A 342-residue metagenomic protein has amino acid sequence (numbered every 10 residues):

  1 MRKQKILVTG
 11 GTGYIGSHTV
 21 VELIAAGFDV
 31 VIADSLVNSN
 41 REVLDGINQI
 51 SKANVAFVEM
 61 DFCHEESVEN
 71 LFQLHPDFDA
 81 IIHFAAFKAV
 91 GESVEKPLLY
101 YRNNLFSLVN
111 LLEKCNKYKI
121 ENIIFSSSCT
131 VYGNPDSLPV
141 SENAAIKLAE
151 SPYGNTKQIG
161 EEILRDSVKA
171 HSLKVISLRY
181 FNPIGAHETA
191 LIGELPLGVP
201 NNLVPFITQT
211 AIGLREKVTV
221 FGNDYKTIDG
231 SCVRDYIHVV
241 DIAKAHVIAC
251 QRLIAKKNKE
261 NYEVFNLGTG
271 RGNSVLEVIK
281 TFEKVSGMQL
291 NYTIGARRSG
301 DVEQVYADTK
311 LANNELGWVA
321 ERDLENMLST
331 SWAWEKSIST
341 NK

Functional and structural regions predicted by a protein language model:
R2-A80, V199: N-terminal Rossmann/SDR dinucleotide-binding element
H18, E22, K114, I163 (+1 more regions): Rossmann-fold NAD(P)-dependent oxidoreductase module
I50-A56, H171-L173, M288-L290: A short helix-to-beta-strand connector/capping loop
D79-I82, I124: N-terminal Rossmann-like NAD(P) cofactor-binding module of classical short-chain dehydrogenase/reductase
A85-K88, S127: Conserved NAD(P)H cofactor-binding loop of Rossmann-fold oxidoreductase domains
E95-L98, R102, F106-N110, N122 (+2 more regions): Catalytic helix-loop patch of NAD(P)-dependent Rossmann-fold dehydrogenases
F206, A211-K342: C-terminal substrate-binding subdomain of Rossmann-fold SDR/epimerase-dehydratase oxidoreductases
